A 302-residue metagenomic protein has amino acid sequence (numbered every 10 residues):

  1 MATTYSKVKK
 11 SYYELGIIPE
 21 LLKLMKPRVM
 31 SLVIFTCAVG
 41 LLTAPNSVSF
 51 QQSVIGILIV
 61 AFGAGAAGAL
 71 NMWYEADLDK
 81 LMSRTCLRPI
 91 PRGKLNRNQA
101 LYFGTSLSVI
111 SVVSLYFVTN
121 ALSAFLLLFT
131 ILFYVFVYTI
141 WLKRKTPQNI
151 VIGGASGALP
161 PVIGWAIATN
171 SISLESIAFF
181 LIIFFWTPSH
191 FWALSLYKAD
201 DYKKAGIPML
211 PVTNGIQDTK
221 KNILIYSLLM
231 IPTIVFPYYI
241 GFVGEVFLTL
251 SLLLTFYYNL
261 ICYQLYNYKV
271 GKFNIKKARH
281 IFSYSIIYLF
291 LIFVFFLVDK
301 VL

Functional and structural regions predicted by a protein language model:
A2-G16, Y74-L95, W192-T219, Y268: Cytosolic, membrane-interface loops and tails of multi-pass inner-membrane proteins
L32-A38, R88-P91, V151-A168, Q217 (+1 more regions): Small-residue-rich segments of transmembrane alpha-helices in multi-pass membrane proteins, especially helix faces
F35-A76, R84, S108, F125-V137 (+1 more regions): Membrane-embedded alpha-helical segments that form the functional core of polytopic membrane enzymes, especially those
D77, F133-T146, F191, Y197 (+2 more regions): C-terminal ends of transmembrane helices
R84-F125, G215-Y239: Multi-pass membrane catalytic core of lipid/isoprenoid biosynthesis enzymes
N96, L260-L291: Interfacial loop-to-transmembrane junctions
R97-A168: Intramembrane alpha-helical segments
V162-I172, L229-P237, I287-L302: Hydrophobic alpha-helical transmembrane segments in multi-pass integral membrane proteins
